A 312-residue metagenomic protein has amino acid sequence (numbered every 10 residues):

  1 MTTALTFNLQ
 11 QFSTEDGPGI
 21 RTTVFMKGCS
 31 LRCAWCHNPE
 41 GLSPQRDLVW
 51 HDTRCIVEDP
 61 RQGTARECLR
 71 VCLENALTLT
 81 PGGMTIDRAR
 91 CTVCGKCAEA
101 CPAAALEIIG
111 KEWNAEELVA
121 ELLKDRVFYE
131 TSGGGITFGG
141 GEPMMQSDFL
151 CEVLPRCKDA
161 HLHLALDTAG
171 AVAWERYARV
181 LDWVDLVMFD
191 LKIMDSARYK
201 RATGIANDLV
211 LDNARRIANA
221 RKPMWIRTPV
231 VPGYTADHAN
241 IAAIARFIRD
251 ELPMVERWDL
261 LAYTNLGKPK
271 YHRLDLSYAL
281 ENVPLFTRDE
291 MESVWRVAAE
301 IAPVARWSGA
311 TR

Functional and structural regions predicted by a protein language model:
M1-P18, A218, V230-R312: Auxiliary Fe-S-binding modules of radical SAM enzymes
M1-S43, D47: N-terminal cysteine/histidine-rich coordination modules
T23, K27, V49, R66 (+6 more regions): Electropositive phosphate-/nucleotide-binding environments in soluble metabolic enzymes
K27, L31-P39, Q45-R46, A76-I108 (+2 more regions): Glycine/serine-rich loop-strand microenvironments at binding/catalytic pocket rims
L42-W183: Conserved Radical SAM active-site core
D47, G83, G110, E142 (+3 more regions): Pocket-edge positions in alpha/beta enzyme catalytic cores
W50-T53, K200-A206, D275-V283: Short glycine-enriched, charge-decorated loop/helix-capping segments at active-site entrances that position
E116-R273: Conserved AdoMet/S-adenosylmethionine-binding subsite of the radical SAM
